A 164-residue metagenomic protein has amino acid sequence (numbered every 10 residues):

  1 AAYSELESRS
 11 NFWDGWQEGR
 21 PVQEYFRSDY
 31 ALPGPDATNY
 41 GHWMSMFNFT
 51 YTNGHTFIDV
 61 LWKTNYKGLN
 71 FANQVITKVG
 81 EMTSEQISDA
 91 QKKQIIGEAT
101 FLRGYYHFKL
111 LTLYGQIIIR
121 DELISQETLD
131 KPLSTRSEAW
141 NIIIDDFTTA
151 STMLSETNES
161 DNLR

Functional and structural regions predicted by a protein language model:
A1-E24: Membrane-proximal, proline-rich intrinsically disordered regions
S4-R9, G34-Y114, T128-E138, F147-L163: Conserved, well-structured interaction surfaces
W13-G15, L110-E122: Short, solvent-exposed loop/turn and secondary-structure capping segments
E18, S88, I119-R120, E159: Sparse recognition of residues in long alpha-helices and their boundaries
V22-L32, F49: Short recognition helix of helix-turn-helix/winged-helix DNA-binding domains
L123-E127: Short edge-strand/loop segments of extracellular domains
